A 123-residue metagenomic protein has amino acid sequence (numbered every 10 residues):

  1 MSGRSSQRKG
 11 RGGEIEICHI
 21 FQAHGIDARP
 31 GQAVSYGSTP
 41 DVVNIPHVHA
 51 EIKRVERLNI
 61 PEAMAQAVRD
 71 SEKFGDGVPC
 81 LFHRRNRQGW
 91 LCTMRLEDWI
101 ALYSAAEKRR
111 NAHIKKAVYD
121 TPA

Functional and structural regions predicted by a protein language model:
M1-A123: Catalytic phosphate/metal-binding cores of nucleic-acid and nucleotide-processing enzymes, i.e., regions that mediate
